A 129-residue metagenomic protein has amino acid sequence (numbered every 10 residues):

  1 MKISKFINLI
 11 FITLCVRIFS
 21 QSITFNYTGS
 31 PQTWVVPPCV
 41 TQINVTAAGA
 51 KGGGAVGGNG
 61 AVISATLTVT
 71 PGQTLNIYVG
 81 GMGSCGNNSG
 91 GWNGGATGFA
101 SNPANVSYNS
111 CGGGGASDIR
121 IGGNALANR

Functional and structural regions predicted by a protein language model:
M1-S22: Bacterial Sec-dependent N-terminal signal peptides
S20, V40, A127-R129: Sequence-level motif detector for i,i+2 pairs with an aromatic at +2
I23-G29, G53-N59: Extracellular beta-rich ligand/substrate-recognition surface
Y27-P38: Surface-exposed ligand/attachment interfaces on beta-rich extracellular proteins
P37-N44, T70-T74: Extended extracellular/luminal ectodomain segments enriched in beta-structured repeat modules
Q42-V56: Calcium-regulated, polybasic anionic-phospholipid
G58-R129: Secretome/extracellular-domain signature
